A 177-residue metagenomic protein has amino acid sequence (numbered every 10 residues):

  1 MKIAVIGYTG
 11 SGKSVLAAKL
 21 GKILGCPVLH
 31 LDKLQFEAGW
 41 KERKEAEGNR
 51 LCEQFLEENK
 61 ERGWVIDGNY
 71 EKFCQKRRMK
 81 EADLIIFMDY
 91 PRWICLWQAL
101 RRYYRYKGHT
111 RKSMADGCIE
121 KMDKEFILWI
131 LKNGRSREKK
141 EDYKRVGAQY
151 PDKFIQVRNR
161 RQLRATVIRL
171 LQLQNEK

Functional and structural regions predicted by a protein language model:
K2: Walker A (P-loop) ATP-phosphate-binding motif of ABC ATPase nucleotide-binding domains
V5: Hydrophobic anchor at the beta1->P-loop junction of P-loop NTPases
T9: The conserved Walker
K13: Conserved lysine of the Walker
A18, K22-G63: Conserved substrate/cofactor phosphate-moiety recognition/catalytic segment in nucleotide-dependent phosphotransferases
I23, L128, K132-K177: NTP-dependent small-molecule kinase module
R50-L96: Glycine-rich phosphate-binding loop used to anchor ATP phosphates in small-molecule kinases, encompassing both
Y90-E138: A glycine- and Lys/Arg-enriched "phosphate-lid" helix/loop adjacent to the NTP-binding pocket of small-molecule kinases
